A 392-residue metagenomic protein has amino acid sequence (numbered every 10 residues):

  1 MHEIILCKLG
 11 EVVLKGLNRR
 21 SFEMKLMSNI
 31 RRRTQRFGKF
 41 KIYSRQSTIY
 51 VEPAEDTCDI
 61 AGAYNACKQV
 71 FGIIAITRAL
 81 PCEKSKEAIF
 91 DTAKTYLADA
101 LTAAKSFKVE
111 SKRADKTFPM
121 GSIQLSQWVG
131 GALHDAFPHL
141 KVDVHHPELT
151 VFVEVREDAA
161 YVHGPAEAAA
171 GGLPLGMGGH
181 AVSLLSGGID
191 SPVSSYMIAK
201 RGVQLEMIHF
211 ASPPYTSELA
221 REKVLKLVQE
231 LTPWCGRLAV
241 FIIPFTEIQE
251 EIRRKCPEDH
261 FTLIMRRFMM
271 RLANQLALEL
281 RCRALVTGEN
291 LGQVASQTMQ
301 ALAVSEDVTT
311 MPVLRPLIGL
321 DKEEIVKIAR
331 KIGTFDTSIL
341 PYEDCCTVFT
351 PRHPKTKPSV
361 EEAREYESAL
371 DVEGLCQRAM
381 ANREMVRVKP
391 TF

Functional and structural regions predicted by a protein language model:
M1-V182, P192-L238, D307, K355-V360 (+2 more regions): RNA-binding accessory domains that recognize and position tRNA/RNA substrates
G131-L133, A166, G171-G178, F245 (+3 more regions): Active-site adenylate/phosphate-handling loop in enzymes that bind or generate adenylated species
S183, M207-H209, I242, T287 (+1 more regions): Structural beta-sheet core signal
G188: Conserved G/P- and acidic residue-centered "switch" motifs that form tight phosphate/ATP-binding loops in soluble
L227-R254, D344: A conserved beta-strand->alpha-helix junction
Q293, P341-F349: Small/polar glycine-rich anion-binding or flexible loop at a beta-alpha turn
G333-P341: A short alpha-helix-loop-beta-strand transition element characteristic of N-terminal alpha/beta dinucleotide-binding
